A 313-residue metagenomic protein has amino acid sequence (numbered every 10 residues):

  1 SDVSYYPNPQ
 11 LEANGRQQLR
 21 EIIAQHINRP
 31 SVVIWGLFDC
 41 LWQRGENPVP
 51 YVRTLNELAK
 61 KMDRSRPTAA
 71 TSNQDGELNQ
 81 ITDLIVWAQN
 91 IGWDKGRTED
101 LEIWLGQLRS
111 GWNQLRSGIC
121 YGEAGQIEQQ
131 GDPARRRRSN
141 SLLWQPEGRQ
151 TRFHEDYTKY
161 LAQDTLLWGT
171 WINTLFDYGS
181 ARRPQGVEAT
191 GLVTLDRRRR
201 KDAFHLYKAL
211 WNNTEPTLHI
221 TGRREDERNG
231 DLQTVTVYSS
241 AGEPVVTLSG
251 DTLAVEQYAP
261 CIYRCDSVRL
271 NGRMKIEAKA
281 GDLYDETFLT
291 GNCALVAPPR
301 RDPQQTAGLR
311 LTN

Functional and structural regions predicted by a protein language model:
S1-R199, A203-Y207, T217-Q233, R264: Substrate-binding/catalytic cleft of secreted carbohydrate-active enzymes, primarily glycoside hydrolases
K208-A241, P299-T312: Surface beta-strand/loop "capping" patches
P216-I220, V246, P260: Short Pro/Gly-enriched beta-strand edge/turn motifs at strand-loop
L232-L253, R273-G281: Beta-strand-rich binding/interaction modules
L253-A259: Short beta-strand segments within Ig-like beta-sandwich modules, predominantly Fibronectin type-III
P260-D266: Short, surface-exposed beta-strand/beta-hairpin micro-motifs centered on an aromatic residue
S267-G272: Surface-exposed, short loops/turns at beta-strand junctions within beta-sandwich domains
D282-Q305: Edge beta-strands of extracellular beta-sandwich domains
